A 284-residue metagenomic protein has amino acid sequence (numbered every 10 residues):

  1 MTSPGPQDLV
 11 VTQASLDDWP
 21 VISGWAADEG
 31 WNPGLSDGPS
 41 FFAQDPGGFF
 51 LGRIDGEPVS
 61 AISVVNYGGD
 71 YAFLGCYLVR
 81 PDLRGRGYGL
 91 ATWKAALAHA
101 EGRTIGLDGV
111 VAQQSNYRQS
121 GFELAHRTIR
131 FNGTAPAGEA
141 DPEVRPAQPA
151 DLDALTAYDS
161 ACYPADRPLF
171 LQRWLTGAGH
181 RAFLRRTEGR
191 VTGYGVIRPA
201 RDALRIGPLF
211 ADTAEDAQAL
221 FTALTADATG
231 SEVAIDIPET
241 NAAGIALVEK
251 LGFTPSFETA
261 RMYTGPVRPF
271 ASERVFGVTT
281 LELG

Functional and structural regions predicted by a protein language model:
T2-D8, S15-P20, S40, R53-I54 (+7 more regions): Intrinsically disordered, low-complexity, positively biased terminal segments
P39-F49: An N-terminal domain-cap segment
A91-D141: Hydrophobic alpha-helical segments and helix pairs
E143-A147: Disulfide-bonded cysteine-rich modules in secreted/extracellular proteins, activating on the conserved Cys frameworks
